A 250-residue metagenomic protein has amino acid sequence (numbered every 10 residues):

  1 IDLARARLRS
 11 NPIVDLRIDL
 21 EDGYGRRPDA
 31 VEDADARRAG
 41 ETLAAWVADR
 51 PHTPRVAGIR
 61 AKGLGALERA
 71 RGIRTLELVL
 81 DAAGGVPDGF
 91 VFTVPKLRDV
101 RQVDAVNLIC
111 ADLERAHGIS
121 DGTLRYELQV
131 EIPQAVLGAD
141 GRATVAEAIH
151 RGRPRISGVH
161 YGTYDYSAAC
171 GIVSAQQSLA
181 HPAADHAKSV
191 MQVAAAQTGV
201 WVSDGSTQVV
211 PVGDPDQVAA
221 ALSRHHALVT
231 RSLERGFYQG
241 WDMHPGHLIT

Functional and structural regions predicted by a protein language model:
I1-T250: Expand to "…catalyze enediolate/carbanion chemistry for C-C bond making/breaking, isomerization, decarboxylation
